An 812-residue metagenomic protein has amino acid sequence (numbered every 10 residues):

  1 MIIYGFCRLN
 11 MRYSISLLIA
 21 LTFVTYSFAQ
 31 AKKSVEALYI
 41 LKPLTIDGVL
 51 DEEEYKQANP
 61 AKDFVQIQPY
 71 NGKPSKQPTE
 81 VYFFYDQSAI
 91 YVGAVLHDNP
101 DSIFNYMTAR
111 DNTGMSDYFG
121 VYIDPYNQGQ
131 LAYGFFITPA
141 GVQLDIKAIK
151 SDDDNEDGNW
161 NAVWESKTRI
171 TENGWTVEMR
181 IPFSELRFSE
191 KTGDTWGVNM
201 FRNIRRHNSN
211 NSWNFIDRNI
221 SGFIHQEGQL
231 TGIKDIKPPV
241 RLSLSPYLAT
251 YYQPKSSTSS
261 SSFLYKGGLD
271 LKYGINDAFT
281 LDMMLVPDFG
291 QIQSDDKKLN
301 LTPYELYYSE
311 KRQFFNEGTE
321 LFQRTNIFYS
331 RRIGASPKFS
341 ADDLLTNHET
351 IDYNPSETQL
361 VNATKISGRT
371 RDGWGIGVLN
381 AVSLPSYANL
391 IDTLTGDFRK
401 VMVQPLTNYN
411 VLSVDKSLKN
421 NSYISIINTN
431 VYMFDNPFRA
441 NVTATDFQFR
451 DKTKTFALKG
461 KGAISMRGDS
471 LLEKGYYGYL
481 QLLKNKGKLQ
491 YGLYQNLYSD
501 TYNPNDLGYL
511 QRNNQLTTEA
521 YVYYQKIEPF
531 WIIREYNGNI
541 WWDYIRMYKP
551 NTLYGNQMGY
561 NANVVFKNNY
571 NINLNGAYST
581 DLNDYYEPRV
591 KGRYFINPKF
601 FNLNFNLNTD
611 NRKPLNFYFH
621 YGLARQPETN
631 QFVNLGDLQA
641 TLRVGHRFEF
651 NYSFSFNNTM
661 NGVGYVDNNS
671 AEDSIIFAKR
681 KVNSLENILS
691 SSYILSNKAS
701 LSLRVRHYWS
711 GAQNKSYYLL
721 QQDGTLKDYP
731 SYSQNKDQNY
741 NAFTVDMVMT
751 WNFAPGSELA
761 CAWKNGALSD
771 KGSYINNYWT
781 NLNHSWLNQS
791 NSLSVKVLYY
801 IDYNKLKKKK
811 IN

Functional and structural regions predicted by a protein language model:
M1-S34: Bacterial Sec-dependent N-terminal signal peptides
T25, R180-P182, K613, V644: Short, proline-centered helix/strand-breaking motifs
Q30-D415, L787: Structural preference for beta-rich elements and adjacent junctions enriched in aromatics
Q87, S116, N276-A278, R371 (+5 more regions): A generic structural motif
F183-R187, Y252-P254, N430-F434, M466 (+1 more regions): A generic structural motif
Y252-S257, S422, D451, P627 (+1 more regions): Structural motif corresponding to the C-terminal cap of alpha-helices
D270, T280, F289-D296, N300-Y544 (+4 more regions): Catalytic-domain carbohydrate-binding cleft regions of carbohydrate-active enzymes
Q359-V361, S367, F438-A440, T453-N812: Exposed, low-structure sequence patches enriched in small/polar residues
